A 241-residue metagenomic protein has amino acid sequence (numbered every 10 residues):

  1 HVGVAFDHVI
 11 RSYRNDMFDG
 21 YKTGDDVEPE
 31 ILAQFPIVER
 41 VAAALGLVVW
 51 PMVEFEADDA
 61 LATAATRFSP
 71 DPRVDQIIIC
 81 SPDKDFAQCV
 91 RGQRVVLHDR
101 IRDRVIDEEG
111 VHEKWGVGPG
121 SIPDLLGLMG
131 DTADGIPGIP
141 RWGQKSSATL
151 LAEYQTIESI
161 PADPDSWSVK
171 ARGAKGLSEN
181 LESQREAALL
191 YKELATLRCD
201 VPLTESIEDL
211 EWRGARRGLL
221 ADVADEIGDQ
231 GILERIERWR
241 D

Functional and structural regions predicted by a protein language model:
H1-C80, D85-V96, R100-V105, A187-L190 (+2 more regions): Noncatalytic, basic helical substrate-engagement surface that gates or grips nucleic-acid strands
G3, P70-R73, R102-D241: Non-catalytic nucleic-acid-binding/docking modules located in mid-to-C-terminal regions of nucleic-acid enzymes
